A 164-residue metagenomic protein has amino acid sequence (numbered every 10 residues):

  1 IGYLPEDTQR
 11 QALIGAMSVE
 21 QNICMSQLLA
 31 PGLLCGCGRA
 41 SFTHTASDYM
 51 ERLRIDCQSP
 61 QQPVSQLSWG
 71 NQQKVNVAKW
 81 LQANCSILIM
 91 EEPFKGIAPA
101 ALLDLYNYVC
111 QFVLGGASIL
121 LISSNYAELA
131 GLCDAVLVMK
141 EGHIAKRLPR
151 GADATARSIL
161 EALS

Functional and structural regions predicted by a protein language model:
I1-S164: Glycine-rich phosphate-binding loops of nucleotide-dependent enzymes
